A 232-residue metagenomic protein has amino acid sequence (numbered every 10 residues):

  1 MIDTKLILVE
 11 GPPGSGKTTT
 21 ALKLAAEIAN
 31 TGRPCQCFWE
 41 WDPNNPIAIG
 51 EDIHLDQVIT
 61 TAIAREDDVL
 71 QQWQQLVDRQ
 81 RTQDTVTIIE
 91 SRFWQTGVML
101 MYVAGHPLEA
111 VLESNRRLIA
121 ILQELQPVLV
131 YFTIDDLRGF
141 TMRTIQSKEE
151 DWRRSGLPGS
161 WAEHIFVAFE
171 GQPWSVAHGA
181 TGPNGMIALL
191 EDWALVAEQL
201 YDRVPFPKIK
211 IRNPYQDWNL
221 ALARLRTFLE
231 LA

Functional and structural regions predicted by a protein language model:
M1-T4: Phosphate-binding P-loop
V9: Hydrophobic anchor at the beta1->P-loop junction of P-loop NTPases
P12: P-loop (Walker A) phosphate-binding loop of NTP-binding proteins
K17: Conserved lysine of the Walker
T20, L24: Hydrophobic positions on the alpha1 helix immediately C-terminal to the Walker A/P-loop
A25-Q75: Conserved substrate/cofactor phosphate-moiety recognition/catalytic segment in nucleotide-dependent phosphotransferases
E90-R92, L108-V167: Conserved phosphate-donor/acceptor-positioning beta-strand/loop module used by diverse small-molecule
S160-A232: NTP-dependent small-molecule kinase module
